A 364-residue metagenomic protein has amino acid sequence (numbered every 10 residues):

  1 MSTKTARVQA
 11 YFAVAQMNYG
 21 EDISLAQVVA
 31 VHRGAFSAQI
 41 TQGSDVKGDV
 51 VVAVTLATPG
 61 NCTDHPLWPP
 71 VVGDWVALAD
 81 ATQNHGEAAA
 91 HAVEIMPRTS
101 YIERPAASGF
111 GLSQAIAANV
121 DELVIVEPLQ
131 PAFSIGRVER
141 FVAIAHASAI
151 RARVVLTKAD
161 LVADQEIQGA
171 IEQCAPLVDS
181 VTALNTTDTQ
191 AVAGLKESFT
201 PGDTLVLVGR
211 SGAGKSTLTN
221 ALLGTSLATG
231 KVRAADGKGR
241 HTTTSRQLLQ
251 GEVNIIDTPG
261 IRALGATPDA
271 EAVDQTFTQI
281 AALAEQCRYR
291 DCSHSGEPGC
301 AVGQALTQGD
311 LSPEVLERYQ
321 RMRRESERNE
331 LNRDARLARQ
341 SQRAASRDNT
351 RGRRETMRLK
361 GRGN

Functional and structural regions predicted by a protein language model:
T3, M17-D22, T41-G43, K47 (+8 more regions): Helix-rich effector regions associated with P-loop NTPase G domains
G34-A38: Short aromatic-glycine-enriched beta-strand elements
E87, M96-E103, V120-R137, D160-A163: Conserved Switch II/interswitch segment of TRAFAC-class P-loop GTPases
A89-H91, G111, A118-V120, F133-I150: Switch/coupling subdomain of P-loop NTPase systems
V120-V126, A149-A159, D179-A183: Conserved beta-strand/loop subsegment of P-loop NTPase cores
L161-A213: Canonical P-loop GTPase G-domain recognition
S216: Walker A/P-loop
